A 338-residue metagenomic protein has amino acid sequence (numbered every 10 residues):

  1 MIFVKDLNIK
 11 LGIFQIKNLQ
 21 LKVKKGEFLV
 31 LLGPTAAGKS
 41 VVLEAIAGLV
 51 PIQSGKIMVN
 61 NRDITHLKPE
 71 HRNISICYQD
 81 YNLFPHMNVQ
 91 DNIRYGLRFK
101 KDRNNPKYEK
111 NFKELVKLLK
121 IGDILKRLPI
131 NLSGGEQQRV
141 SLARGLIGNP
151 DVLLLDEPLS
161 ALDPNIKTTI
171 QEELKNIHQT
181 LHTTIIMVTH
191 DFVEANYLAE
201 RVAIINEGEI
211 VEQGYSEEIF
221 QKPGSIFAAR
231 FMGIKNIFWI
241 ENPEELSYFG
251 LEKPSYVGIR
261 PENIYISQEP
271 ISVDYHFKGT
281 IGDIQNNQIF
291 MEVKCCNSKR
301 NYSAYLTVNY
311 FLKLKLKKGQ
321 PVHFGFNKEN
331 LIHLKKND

Functional and structural regions predicted by a protein language model:
V4-L7, F14-K24, G55: Conserved beta-strand
G12, S247-D338: Non-catalytic connector elements of ABC transporters
L32-P34: The feature captures the beta-strand-to-loop junction immediately N-terminal to the Walker
S40-L43, V140: ABC ATPase nucleotide-binding domain helices that frame the ATP-binding cleft
A47: Helix-to-loop junction immediately C-terminal to a conserved catalytic motif
Q53-K56, E207: Conserved coupling/switch loops of ABC nucleotide-binding domains, chiefly the family-specific signature
G55-D63: Conserved ABC transporter NBD signature motif
N73-S75, N88-G224: ABC ATPase nucleotide-binding domains
